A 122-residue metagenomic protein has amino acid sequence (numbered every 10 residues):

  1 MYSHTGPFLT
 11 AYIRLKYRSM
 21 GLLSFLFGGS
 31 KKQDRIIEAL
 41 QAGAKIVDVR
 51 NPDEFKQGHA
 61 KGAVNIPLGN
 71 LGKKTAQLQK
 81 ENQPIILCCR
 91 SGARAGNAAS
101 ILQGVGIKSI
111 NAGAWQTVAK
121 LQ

Functional and structural regions predicted by a protein language model:
Y2-M20: Short, Lys/Arg-enriched N-terminal segments with co-localized hydrophobic residues within the first ~10-30 amino acids
G21-R35, A42-A44, P52-P84, A93-Q122: Rhodanese-like catalytic fold shared by cysteine-dependent sulfurtransferases and DSP/PTP-type phosphatases
D48: N-terminal glycine-rich beta->alpha transition that marks the start or flank of a dinucleotide-binding site
C88: Short, surface-exposed ligand- or partner-binding patches at beta-edge/loop junctions that are enriched in aromatics
